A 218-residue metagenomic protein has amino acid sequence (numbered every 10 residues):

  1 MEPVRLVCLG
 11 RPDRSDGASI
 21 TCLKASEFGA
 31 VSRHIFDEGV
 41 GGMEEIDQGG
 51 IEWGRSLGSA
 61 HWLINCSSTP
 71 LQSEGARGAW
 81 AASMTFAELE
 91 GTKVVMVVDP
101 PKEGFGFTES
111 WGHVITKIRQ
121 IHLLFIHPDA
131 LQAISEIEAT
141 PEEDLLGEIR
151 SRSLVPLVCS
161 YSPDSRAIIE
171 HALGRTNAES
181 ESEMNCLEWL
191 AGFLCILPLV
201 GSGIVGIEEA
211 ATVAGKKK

Functional and structural regions predicted by a protein language model:
M1-L187, A191-K218: Ribokinase/PfkB-type carbohydrate-kinase core domain
